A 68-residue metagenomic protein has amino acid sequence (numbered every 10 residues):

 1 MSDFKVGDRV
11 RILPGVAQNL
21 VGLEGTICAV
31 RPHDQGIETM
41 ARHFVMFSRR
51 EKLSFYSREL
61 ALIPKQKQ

Functional and structural regions predicted by a protein language model:
D3-Q68: Basic/aromatic-rich interaction segments and small domains that mediate binding to polyanionic partners
